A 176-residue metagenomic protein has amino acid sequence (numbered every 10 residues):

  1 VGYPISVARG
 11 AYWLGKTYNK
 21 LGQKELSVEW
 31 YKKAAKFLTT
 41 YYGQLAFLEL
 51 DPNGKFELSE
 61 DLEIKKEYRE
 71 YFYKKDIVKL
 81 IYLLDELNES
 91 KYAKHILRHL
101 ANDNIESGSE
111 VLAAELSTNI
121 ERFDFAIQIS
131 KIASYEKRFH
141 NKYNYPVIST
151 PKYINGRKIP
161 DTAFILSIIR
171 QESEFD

Functional and structural regions predicted by a protein language model:
V1-D176: Cell-wall glycan-active module
